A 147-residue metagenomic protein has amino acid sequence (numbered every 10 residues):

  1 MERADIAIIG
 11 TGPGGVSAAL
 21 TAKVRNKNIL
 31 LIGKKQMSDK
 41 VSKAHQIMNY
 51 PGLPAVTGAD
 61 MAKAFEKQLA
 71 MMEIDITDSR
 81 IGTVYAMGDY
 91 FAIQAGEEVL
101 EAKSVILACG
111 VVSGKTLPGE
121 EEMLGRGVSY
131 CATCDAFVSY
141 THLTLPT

Functional and structural regions predicted by a protein language model:
M1-I9, V24-R25, I76-Y140: FAD-binding core/adjacent interface of flavoenzyme oxidoreductases
G14: Hydrophobic/small residue at the entry helix of a nucleotide-binding pocket
A18, F65, T141: Aromatic/hydrophobic pocket-lining residues that form π-stacking "cages" and hydrophobic walls in ligand
A19, K23: Gly/Ala-rich phosphate-binding loop of Rossmann-like dinucleotide-binding domains, activating on the conserved
R25-K40: Glycine-rich FAD pyrophosphate-binding loop
K35-M37, A55, V112, T133-C134: Short, acidic/turn-prone active-site loops that include or flank metal/cofactor- and phosphate-binding residues
S42-V99: N-terminal Rossmann-like dinucleotide/flavin-binding domain of flavoprotein oxidoreductases that bind FAD/FMN
T141-T147: Conserved small/polar residues in nucleotide/adenosyl-binding loops
